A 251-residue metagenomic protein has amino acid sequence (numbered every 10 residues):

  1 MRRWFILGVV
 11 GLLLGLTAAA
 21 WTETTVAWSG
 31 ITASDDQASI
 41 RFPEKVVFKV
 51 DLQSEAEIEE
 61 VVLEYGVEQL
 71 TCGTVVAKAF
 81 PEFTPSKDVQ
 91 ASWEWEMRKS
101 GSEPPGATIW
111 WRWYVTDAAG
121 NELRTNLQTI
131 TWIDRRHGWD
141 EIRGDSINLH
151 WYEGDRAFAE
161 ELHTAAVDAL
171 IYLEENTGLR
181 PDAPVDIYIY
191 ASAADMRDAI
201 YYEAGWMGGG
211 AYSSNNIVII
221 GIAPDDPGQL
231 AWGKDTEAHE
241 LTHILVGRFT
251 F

Functional and structural regions predicted by a protein language model:
M1-G8: Bacterial N-terminal signal peptides that target proteins for export
F5, F42, F48, F80-F83 (+7 more regions): Phenylalanine-focused residue identity feature
G8, T32, M97-K99, V115 (+5 more regions): Short, isolated positions within intrinsically disordered regulatory regions of eukaryotic proteins
G8-L16: Bacterial N-terminal signal peptides
V9, G66, T71, L123 (+3 more regions): Residues in flexible loops and secondary-structure boundaries
L16-A18, A169: Generic detector of short, well-ordered, non-transmembrane alpha-helical segments enriched in hydrophobic residues
A19-W139, N148: Glycan-association/targeting regions that enable binding to alpha-glucans and other polysaccharides
G138-F251: Juxtacatalytic substrate-recognition/specificity segment
